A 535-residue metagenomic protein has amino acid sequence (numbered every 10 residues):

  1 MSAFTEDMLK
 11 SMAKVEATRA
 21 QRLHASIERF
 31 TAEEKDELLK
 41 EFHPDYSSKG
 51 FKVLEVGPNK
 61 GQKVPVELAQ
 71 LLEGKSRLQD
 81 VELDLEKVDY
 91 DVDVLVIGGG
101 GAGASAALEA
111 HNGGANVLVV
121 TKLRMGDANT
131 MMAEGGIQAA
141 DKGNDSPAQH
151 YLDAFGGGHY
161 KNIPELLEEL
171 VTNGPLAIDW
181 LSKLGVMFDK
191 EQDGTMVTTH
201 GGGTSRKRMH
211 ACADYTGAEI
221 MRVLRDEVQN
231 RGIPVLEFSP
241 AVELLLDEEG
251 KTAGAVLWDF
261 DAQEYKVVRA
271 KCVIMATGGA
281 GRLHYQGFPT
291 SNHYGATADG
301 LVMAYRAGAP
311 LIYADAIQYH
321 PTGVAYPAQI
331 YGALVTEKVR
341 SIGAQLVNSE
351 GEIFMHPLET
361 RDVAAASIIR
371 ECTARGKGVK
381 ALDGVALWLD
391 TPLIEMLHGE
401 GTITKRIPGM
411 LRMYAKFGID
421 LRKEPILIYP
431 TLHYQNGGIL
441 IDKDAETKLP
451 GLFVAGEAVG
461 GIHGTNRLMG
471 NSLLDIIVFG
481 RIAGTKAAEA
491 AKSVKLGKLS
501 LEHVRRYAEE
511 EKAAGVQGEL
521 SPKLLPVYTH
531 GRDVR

Functional and structural regions predicted by a protein language model:
M1-D7, S76, E82-D93, G101 (+10 more regions): Glycine- and aromatic-enriched mobile tails/lids
M1-D93: Extreme N-terminal leader/targeting segments of oxidoreductases
M1-Q21, A309-D420, S472, K486-S493 (+1 more regions): An anion/pyrophosphate-binding glycine-rich loop and adjacent beta-alpha core in soluble alpha-beta enzymes
P44-N59, V379-M413, F417-R422, V478-R535: Helix-rich C-terminal "cap"/substrate-channel and partner-interaction subdomain that packs against the flavin-binding
Y46-P65, Q70-L71, K183-E264, R269 (+5 more regions): Conserved redox-cofactor binding core of oxidoreductases
V94-I97, V267-G278, F453: Short hydrophobic core segments
A139-L170: Glycine-rich active-site loop/strand segments that organize a redox cofactor
C272-Q329, G470-K486: Glycine-rich loop(s) and the adjacent beta-strand/alpha-helix scaffold that form part
